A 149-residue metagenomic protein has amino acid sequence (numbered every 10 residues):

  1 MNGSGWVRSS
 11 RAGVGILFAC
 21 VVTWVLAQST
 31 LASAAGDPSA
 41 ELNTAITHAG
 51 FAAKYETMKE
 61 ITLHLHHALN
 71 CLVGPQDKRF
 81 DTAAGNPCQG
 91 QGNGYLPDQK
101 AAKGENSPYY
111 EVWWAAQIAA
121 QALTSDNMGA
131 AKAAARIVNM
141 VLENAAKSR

Functional and structural regions predicted by a protein language model:
M1-S10: N-terminal secretory signal peptides that target proteins for export/translocation
G13-A27: Bacterial N-terminal signal peptides
A27-S33: Signal peptide processing junction and immediate N-terminal pro/mature segment of secreted/exported proteins
S33-R149: Mature extracytoplasmic or organellar-lumen-exposed domains after removal of signal/transit peptides
